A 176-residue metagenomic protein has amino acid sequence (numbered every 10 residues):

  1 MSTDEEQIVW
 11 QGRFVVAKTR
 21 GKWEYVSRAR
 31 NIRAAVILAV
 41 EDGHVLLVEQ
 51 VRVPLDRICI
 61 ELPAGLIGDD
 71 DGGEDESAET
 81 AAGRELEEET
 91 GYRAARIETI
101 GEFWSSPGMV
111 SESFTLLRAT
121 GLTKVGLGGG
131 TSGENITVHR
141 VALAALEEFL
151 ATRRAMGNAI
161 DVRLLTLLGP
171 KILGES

Functional and structural regions predicted by a protein language model:
M1, I58, T99, T115 (+1 more regions): Nudix hydrolase/Nudix homology domain
S2-E41, Q50-R52: Acidic, metal-coordinating catalytic segment for phosphate/diphosphate chemistry, firing primarily on the Nudix
F14-V16, R33, V110-S113, S132-N135: A generic structural signal for well-ordered coil/turn residues at beta-strand boundaries that shape enzyme active-site
V16-T19, S106-V125: Active-site-adjacent beta-strand/loop module that shapes the phosphate/pyrophosphate-binding cleft
A17-T19, L38, L47, L116-R118 (+1 more regions): Conserved hydrophobic/aromatic beta-strand scaffold that supports enzyme active sites
R28-R84, S132, I136: Conserved Nudix-box catalytic region and its N-terminal flanking loop in Nudix hydrolases and closely related
E41-H44, V51, A119-K124, L143-A144: Short loop segments at secondary-structure junctions
R93-I100: A short coil-to-beta-strand element that immediately follows conserved catalytic motifs
